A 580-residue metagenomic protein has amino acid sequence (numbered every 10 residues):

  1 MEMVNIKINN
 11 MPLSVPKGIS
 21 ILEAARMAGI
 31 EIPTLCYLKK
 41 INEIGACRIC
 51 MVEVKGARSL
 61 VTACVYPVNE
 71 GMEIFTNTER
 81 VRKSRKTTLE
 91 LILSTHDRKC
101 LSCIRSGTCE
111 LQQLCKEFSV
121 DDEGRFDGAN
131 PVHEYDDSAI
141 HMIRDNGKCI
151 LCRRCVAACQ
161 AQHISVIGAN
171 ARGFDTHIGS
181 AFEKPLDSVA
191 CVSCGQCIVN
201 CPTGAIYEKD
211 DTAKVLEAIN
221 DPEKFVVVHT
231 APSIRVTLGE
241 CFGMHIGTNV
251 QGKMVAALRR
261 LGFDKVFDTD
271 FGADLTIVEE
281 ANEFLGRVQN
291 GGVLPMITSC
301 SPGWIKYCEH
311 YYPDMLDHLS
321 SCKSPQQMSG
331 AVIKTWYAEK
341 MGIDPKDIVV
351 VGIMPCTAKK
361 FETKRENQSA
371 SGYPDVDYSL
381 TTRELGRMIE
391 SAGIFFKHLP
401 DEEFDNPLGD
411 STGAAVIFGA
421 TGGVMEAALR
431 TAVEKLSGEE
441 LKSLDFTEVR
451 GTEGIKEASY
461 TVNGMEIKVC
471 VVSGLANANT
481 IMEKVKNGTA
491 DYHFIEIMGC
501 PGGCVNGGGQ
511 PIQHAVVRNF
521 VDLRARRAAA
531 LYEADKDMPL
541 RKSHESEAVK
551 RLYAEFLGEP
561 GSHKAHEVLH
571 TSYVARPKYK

Functional and structural regions predicted by a protein language model:
M1-E2: Terminal leader/tail segments of proteins
N5, P12, K17-N77, V81 (+1 more regions): Iron-sulfur-associated redox domains of electron-transfer enzymes in respiratory and anaerobic energy metabolism
N5-I8, D97, A139-M142, A181-E183 (+2 more regions): A short, structure-level motif marking secondary-structure boundaries and short turns
R48-S193, I206-D221, F225: Fe-S ferredoxin-like electron-transfer domains and their immediately adjacent linker/connector regions across
Q196: Basic (Lys/Arg-enriched) interaction patch that binds polyanionic ligands
V199: Conserved glycine-bearing catalytic or ligand-binding loops at nucleotide- and phosphate-handling centers of large
